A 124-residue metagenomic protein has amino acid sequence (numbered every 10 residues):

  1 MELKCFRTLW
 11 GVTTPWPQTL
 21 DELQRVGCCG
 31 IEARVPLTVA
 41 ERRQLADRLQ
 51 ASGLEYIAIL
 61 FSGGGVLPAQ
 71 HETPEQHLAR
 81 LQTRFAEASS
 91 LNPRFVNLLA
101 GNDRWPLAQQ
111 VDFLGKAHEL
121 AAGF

Functional and structural regions predicted by a protein language model:
M1-F85, S89: N-terminal pre-domain/capping segments
L67-F124: Active-site acidic/histidine proton-transfer and metal-coordination neighborhood in alpha/beta enzyme cores
